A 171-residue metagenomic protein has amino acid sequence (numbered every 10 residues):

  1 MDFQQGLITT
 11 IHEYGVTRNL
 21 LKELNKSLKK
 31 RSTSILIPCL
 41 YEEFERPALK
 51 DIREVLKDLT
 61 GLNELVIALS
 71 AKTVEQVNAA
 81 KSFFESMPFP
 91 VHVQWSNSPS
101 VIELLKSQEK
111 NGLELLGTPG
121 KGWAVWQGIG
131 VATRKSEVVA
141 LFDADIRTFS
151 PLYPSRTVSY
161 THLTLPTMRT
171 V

Functional and structural regions predicted by a protein language model:
M1-K57: N-proximal low-complexity "stem/linker" segments adjacent to membrane-targeting elements
L40-E45, K72-V74, D145-F149: Short acidic, S/G/P-rich loop/turn micro-motifs used as interaction or catalytic elements
L62-K72, Q94-S96: Short beta-strand/loop segment that forms part of the nucleotide-sugar
V74-F83, E103-L105: Acidic helix N-cap motif at the loop->helix transition within catalytic regions of sugar-transfer enzymes
E85-R134: Active-site-proximal specificity loops/subdomain of glycosyltransferases
S136-R147: Short beta-strand-to-loop acidic/aromatic patch adjacent to the donor-nucleotide binding site
P151-S159: Short alpha-helix within the catalytic core of nucleotide-sugar-dependent glycosyltransferases
T161-T167: Conserved small/polar residues in nucleotide/adenosyl-binding loops
